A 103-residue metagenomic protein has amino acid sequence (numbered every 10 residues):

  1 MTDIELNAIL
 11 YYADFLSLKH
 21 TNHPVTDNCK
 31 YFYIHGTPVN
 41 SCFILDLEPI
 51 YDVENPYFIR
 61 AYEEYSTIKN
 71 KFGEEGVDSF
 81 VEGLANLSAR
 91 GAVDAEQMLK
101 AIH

Functional and structural regions predicted by a protein language model:
M1-H103: Domain-edge interaction signal
